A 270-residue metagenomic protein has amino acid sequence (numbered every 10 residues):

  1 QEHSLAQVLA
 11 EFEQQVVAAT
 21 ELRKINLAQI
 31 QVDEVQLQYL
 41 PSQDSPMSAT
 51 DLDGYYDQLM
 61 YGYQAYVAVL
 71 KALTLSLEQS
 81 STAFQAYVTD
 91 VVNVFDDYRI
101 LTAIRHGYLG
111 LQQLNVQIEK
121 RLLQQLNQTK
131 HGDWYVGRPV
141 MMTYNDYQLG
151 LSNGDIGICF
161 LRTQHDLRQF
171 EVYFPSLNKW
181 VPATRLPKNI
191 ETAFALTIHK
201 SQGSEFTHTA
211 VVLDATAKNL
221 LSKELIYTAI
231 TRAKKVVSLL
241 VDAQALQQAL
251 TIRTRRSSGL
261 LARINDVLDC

Functional and structural regions predicted by a protein language model:
Q1-V140, D146-L149: Conserved helicase motor core of P-loop NTPases
A19, D44-P46, G62-Y63, L70-L73 (+7 more regions): Residue-level detector of solvent-exposed, low-hydrophobicity positions
A83-F84, M141-N145, W180-T184, L213: Short secondary-structure boundary micro-motifs
Y98, H131, Q148-L151, P187 (+2 more regions): N-terminal hydrophobic or amphipathic segments with adjacent small-residue motifs that include Sec signal peptides
L109, V136, N153-I156, Q202: Short glycine-rich loop/turn motifs that provide flexible caps or phosphate-binding loops at active sites
T143-I156, F160: Flexible, glycine/threonine-enriched loop-and-boundary segments that flank and lead into catalytic domains of large
D155, C159-C270: C-terminal accessory regions
